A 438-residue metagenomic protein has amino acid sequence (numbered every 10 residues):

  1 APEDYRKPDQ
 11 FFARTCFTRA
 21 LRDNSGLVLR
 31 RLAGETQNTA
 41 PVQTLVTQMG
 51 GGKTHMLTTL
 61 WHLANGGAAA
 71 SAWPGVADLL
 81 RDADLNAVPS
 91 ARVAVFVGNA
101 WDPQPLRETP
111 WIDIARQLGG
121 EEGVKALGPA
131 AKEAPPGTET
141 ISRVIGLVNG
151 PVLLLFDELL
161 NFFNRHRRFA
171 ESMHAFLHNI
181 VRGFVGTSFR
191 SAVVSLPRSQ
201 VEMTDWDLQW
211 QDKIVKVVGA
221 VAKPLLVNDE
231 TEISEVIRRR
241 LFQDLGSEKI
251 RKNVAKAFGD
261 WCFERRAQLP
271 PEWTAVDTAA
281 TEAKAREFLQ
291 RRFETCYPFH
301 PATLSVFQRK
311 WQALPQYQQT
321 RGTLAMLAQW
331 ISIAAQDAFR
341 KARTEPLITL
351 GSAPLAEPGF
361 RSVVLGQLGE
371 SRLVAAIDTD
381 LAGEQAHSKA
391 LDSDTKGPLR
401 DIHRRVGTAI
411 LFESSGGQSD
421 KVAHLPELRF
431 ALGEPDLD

Functional and structural regions predicted by a protein language model:
A1-G51, T58, L63-A64, K213 (+3 more regions): Walker A/P-loop-proximal flanking segment of P-loop NTPase domains
Y5-F11, R92-P135, L160-R168: Conserved P-loop NTPase mechanochemical-coupling segment
T39-V42, W61-V97, V124-P135, A175 (+2 more regions): Flexible phosphate/Mg2+-sensing switch loops adjacent to catalytic phosphate-binding sites
F96, L153-D157, F189-R198, E202: Structural recognition of the conserved hydrophobic beta-strand(s) that form the central parallel beta-sheet of P-loop
Q117, T140-I145, S172-V193, K213-P224: Substrate-engagement module of ASCE P-loop NTPases
G123-F156, R167, H174-G183, T187: Mid-core helix/loop region of P-loop NTP-binding domains shared across ATPases and GTPases
F162-M173, M203-W206: Conserved ATPase-coupling elements of RecA-like P-loop NTPase cores
R165-F169, S191, E248-R405, F412-P426 (+1 more regions): C-terminal helical "lid" subdomain and adjoining coupling/linker elements of P-loop NTPases
